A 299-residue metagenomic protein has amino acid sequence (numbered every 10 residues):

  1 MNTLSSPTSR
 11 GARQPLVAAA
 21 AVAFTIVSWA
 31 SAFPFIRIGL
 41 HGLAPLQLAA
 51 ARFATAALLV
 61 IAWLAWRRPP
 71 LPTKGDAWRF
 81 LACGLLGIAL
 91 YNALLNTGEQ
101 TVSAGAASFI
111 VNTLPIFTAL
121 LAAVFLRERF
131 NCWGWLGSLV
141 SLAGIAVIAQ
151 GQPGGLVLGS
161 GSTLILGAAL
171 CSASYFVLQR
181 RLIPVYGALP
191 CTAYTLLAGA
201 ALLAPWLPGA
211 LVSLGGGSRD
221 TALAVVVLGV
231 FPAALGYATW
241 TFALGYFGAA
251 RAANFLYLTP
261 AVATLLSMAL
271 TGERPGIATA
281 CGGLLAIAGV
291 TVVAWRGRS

Functional and structural regions predicted by a protein language model:
N2-A50, A93, T97, G154-R181: Glycine-/small-residue-enriched transmembrane alpha-helix faces in small-molecule transporters and effluxers
S28-F33, I61-V111, V147, G229-F247: Specific transmembrane alpha-helical segments of multi-pass solute transporters/efflux pumps, especially DMT/EamA
A30, A54-L58, L142, A173 (+3 more regions): Small-residue-rich packing faces within the transmembrane alpha-helices of Major Facilitator Superfamily
P34-G42, T97-T101, A146-L158, L207-V225 (+1 more regions): Membrane-interface helix termini and inter-helical loops of multi-pass transporters
R37, V60, T118-L120, V124 (+4 more regions): Transmembrane alpha-helical segments that form core, pore/gating elements of small-molecule transporters/exporters
Q47-L58, G87, N92-R129, G134 (+3 more regions): Specific alpha-helical transmembrane segments that line the substrate/conduction pathway and gating interfaces
A49-A51, N92, A106-T113, F176-A201 (+1 more regions): Helix-helix packing/entry segments at the starts of transmembrane helices
V60, L81, L121, F130-Q150 (+5 more regions): Hydrophobic transmembrane alpha-helices of multi-pass small-molecule transport proteins
